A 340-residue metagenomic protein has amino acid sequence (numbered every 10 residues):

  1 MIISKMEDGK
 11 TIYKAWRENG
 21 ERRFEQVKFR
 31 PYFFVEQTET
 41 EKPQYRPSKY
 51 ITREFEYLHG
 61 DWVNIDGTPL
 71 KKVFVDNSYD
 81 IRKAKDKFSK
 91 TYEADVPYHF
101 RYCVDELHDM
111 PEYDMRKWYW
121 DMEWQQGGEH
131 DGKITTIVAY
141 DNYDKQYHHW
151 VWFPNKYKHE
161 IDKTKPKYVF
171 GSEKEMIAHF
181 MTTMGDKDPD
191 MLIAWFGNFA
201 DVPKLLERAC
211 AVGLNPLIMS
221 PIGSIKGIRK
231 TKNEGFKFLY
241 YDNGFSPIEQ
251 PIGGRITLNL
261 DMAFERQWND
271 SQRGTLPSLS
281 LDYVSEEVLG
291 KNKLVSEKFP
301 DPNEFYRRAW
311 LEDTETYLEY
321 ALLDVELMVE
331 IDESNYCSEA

Functional and structural regions predicted by a protein language model:
M1-A340: The two-metal-ion catalytic cores of nucleic-acid processing enzymes
